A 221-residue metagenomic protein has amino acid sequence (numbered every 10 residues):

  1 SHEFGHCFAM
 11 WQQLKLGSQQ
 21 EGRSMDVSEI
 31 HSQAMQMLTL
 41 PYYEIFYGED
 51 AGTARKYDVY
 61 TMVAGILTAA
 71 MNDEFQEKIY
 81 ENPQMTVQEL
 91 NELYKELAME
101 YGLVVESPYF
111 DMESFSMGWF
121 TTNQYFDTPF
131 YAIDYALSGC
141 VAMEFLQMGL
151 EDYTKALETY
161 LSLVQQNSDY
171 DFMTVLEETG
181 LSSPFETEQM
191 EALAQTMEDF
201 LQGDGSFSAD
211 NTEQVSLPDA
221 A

Functional and structural regions predicted by a protein language model:
G5-S18, L38: Catalytic Zn2+-binding segment of zinc metalloproteases
F8, D26-A34, Q76, A132: Structured core elements
A9, V59-A70, K78: Long, K/E/R/D-enriched contiguous segments that form extended
Q12-R23, G52-T61, F120-D127: Glycine- and acidic
G22-G52, D58-Y60, A64, S138: Post-HExxH zinc-binding segment in Zn-dependent metallohydrolases
I45, A69, D73, E81-A221: C-terminal, non-catalytic "cap/extension" segments appended to globular domains
